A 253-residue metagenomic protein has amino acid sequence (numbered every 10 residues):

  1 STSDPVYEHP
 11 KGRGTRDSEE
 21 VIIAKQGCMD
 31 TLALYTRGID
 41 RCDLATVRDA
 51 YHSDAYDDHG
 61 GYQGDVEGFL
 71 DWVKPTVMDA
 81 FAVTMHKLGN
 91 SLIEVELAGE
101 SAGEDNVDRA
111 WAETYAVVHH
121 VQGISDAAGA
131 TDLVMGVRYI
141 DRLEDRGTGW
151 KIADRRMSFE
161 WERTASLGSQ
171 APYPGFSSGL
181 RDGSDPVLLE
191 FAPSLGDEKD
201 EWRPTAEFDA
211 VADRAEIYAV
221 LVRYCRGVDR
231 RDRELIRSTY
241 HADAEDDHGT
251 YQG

Functional and structural regions predicted by a protein language model:
S1-P10, R109-E113, G136-D185: Short beta-strand edge/turn micro-motifs at domain boundaries
S1-R37, R41, A45, D49 (+5 more regions): Short, low-complexity N-terminal intrinsically disordered segments enriched in polar/charged residues
L44-Q122, R233-G253: A solvent-exposed, acidic/Ser-Thr-rich amphipathic alpha-helical stretch
F81, V118-T131, E162-R163: Short, cysteine-centered beta-strand-loop-beta hairpins and adjacent loop/turn segments enriched in charged/polar
H86-L88, V134-Y139: Short, surface-exposed coil-to-beta transition loops
L92, E96, L133, P172-P174: Extended, composition-driven regions rather than compact fold-specific motifs
E100-N106, G168-W202: Flexible low-complexity loop/turn motifs enriched in small/helix-breaking residues
